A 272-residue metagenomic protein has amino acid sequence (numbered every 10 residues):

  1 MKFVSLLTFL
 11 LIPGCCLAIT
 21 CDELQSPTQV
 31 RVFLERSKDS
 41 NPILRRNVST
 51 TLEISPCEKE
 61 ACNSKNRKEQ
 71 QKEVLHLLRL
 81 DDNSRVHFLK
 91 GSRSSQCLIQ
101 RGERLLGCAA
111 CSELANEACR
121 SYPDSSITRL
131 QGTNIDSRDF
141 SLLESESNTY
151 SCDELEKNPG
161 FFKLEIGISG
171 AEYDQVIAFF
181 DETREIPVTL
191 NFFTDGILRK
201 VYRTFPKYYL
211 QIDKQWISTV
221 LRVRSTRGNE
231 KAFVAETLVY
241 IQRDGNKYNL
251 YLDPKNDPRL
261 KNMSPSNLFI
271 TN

Functional and structural regions predicted by a protein language model:
M1-F9: Sec-dependent signal peptide recognition, specifically the positively charged N-region followed immediately by
P13-C16: N-terminal signal peptide c-region/cleavage motif recognized by signal peptidases
I19-E113, N148, E154, V239: N-terminal mature ectodomain segment of secretory-pathway/periplasmic proteins
I19-F33, Q100-V176, I197, P254 (+1 more regions): Flexible, processing/modification-adjacent segments and terminal tails in exported/periplasmic/extracellular proteins
E58-S64, S92-I99, A109-R120, A171-Q175 (+2 more regions): Short, surface-exposed beta-strand/loop "edge" segments at domain boundaries and coil↔beta transitions
L77-D82, R101-R104, D124-L130, E182-T183 (+2 more regions): A short, sequence-level motif marking secondary-structure junctions
G91, Y248-L252, S264: Extended low-complexity acidic/polar segments
K157-K255: Gly/Pro-enriched, hydrophobic low-complexity segments that function as extracytoplasmic propeptides/linkers
